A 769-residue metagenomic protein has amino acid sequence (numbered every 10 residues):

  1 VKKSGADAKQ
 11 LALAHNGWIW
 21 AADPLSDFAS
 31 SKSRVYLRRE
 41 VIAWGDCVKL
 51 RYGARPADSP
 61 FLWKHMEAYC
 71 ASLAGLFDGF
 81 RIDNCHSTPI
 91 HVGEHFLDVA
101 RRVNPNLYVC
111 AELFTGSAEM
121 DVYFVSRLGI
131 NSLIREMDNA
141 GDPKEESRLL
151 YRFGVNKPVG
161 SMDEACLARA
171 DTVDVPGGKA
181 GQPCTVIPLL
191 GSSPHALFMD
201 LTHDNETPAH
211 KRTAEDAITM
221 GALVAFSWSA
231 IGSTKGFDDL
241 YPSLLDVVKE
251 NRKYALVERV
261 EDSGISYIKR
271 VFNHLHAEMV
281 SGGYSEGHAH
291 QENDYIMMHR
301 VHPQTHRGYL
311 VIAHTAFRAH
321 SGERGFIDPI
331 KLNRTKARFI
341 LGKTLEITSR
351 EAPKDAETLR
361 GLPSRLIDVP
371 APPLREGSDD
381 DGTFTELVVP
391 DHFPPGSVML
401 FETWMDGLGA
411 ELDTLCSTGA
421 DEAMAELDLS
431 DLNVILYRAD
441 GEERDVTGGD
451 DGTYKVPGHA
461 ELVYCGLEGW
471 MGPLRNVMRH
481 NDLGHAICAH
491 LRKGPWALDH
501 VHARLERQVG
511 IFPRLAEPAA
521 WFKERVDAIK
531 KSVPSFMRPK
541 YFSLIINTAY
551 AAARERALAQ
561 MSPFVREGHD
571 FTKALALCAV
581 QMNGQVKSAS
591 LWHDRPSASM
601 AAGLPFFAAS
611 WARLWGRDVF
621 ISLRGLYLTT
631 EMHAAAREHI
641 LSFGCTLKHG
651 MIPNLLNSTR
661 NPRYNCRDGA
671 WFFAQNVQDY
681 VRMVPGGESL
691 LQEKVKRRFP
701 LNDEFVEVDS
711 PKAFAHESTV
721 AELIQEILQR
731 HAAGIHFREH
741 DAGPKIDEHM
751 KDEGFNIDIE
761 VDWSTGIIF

Functional and structural regions predicted by a protein language model:
V1-F77, T88-H91, R101-R270, H302-T305 (+1 more regions): Alpha-amylase-like alpha-glycosidases and glucanotransferases acting on alpha-linked glucans and related
V1-W20, K144-E145, L149-A180, C184-V186 (+6 more regions): Low-complexity, serine/threonine/proline-enriched polar segments
C47-A57, G75-D83, H203-P208, G603-S610 (+2 more regions): Glycine- and acidic
L73-P89, F699, E704-V706, S710 (+1 more regions): Short acidic catalytic loops
V257-Y295, I347-D355, K712: Non-catalytic C-terminal accessory modules of carbohydrate-active enzymes
A289-R334: Carbohydrate-binding surface patches
A316-T414: C-terminal beta-sandwich/jelly-roll accessory domains of carbohydrate-active enzymes
D391-F769: Acidic, mature catalytic/reactive cores of soluble proteins
